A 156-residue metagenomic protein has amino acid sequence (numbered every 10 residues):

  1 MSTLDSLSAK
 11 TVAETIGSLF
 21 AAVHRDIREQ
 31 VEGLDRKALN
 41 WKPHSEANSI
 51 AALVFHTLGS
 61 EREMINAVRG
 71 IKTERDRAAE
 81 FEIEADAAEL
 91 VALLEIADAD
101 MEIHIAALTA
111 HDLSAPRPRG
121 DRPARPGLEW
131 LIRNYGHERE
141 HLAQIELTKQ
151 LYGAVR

Functional and structural regions predicted by a protein language model:
S2-L7, A13, G17-V31, R36-E80 (+1 more regions): Short, contiguous alpha-helical
E82-P118, P126-R139: Acidic/histidine-rich alpha-helical segments that form the ligand environment of transition-metal centers
